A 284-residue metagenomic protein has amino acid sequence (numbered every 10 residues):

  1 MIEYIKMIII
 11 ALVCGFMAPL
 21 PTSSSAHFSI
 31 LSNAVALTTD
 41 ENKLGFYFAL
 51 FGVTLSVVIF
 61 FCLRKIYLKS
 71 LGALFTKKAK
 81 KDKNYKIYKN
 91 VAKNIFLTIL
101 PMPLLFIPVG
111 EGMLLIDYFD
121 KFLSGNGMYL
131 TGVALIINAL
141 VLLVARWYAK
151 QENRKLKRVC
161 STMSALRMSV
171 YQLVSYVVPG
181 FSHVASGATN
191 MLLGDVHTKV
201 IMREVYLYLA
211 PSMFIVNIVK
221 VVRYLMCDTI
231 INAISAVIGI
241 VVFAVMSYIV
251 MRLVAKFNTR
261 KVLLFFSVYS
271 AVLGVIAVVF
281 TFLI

Functional and structural regions predicted by a protein language model:
M1-I284: Multi-pass membrane proteins that catalyze or facilitate reactions on polyprenyl-/lipid-phosphate substrates and their
